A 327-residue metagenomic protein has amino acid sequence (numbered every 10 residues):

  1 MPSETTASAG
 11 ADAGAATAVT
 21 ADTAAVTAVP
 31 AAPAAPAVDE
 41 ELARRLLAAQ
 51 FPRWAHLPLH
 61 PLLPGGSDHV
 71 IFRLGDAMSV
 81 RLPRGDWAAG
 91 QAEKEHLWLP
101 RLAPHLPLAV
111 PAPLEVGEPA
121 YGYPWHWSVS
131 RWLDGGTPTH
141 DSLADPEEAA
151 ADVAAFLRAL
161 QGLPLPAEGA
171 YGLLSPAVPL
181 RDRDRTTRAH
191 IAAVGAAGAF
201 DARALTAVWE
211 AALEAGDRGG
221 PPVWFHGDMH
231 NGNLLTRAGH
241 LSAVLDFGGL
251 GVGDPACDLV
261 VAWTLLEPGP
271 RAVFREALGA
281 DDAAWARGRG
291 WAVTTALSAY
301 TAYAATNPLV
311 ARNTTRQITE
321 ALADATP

Functional and structural regions predicted by a protein language model:
P2-T6, A25-R53: Juxta-kinase regulatory segment immediately upstream of eukaryotic protein kinase catalytic domains
S8-T27: Low-complexity, simple-sequence tandem-repeat tracts enriched in small residues
R45, A49, A197, A204 (+2 more regions): A conserved long alpha-helix in the C-terminal portion of kinase-like catalytic domains
H56-R181, G195, A199: ATP-binding pocket architecture of kinase catalytic cores
G75, W125, G220-P222, H240: Conserved catalytic motifs of the protein kinase core domain
A89, P222-F225, H230-G290: Active-site Asp-x-Gly
D141, I191-V223: ATP-dependent phospho-/nucleotidyl transfer catalytic cores
